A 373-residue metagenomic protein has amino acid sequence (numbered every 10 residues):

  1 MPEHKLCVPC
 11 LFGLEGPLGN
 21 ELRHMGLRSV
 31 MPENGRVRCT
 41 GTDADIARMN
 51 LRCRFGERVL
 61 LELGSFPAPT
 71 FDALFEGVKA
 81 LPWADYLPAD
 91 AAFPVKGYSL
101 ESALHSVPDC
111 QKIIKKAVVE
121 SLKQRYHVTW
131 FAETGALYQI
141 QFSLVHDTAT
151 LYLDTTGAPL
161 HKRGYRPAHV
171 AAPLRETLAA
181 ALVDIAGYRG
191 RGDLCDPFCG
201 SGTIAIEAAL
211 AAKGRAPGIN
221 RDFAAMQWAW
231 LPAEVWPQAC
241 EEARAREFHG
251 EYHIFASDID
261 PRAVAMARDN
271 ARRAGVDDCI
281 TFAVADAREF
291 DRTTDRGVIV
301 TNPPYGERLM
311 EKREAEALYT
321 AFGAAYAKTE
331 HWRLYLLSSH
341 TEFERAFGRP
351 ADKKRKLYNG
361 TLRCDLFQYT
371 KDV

Functional and structural regions predicted by a protein language model:
P2-I140, T155-H161, A168, R308-Y358 (+1 more regions): Accessory substrate-recognition/RNA-binding modules or partner subunits associated with SAM-dependent
A84-Y86, E289-R296: Short amphipathic alpha-helix with an adjacent loop that forms part of the alpha/beta core around
L144-T148, K371-V373: Short acidic-glycine loop/turn motifs at beta-strand connectors
L151-G187: SAM-dependent Rossmann-like transferase core, predominantly class I methyltransferases with a strong bias toward
L174-D291, E307-R308, E314: Conserved S-adenosyl-L-methionine
R296-N302: Short SAM/SAH-binding signature in class I
